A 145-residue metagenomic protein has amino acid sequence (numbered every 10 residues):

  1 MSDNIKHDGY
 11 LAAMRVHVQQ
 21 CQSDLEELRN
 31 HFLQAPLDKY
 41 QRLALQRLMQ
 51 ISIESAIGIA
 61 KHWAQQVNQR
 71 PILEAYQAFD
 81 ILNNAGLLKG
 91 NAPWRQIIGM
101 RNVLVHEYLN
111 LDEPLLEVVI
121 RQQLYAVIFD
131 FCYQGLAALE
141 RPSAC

Functional and structural regions predicted by a protein language model:
M1-C145: Solvent-exposed interaction patches of small proteins and small membrane subunits
